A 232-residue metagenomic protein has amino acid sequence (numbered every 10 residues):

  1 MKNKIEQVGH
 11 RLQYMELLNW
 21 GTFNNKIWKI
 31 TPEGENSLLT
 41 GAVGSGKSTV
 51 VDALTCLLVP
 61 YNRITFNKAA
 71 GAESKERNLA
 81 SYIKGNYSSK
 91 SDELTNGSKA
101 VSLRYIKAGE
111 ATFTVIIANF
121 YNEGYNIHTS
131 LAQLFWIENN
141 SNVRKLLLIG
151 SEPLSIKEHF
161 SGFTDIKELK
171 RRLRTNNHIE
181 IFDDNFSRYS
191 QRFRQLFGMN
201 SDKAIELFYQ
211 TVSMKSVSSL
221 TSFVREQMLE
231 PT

Functional and structural regions predicted by a protein language model:
M1-F160: Extreme N-terminal "head/tail" segments of very large remodeling/mechanoenzyme assemblies
S161-T232: Extended, Lys/Glu-rich alpha-helical coiled-coil stalks
